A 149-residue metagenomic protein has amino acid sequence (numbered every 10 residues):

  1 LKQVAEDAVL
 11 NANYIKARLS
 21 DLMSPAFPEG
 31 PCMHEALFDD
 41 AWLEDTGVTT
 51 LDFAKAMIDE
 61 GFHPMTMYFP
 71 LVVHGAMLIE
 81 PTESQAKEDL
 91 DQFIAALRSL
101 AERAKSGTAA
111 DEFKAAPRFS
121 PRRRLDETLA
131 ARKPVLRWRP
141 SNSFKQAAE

Functional and structural regions predicted by a protein language model:
K2-E149: Non-catalytic terminal extensions of PLP-dependent enzymes
